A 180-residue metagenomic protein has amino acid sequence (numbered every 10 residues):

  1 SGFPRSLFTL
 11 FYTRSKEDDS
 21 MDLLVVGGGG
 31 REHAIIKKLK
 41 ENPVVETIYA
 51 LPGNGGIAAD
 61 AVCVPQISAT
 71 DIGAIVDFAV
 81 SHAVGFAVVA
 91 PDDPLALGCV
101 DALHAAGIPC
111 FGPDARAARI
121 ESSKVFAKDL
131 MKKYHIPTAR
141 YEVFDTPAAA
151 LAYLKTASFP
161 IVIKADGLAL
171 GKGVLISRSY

Functional and structural regions predicted by a protein language model:
R5-S20: Short, Lys/Arg-enriched N-terminal segments with co-localized hydrophobic residues within the first ~10-30 amino acids
D18-R116: ATP-binding N-terminal substructure of ATP-dependent carboxylate-amine bond-forming enzymes
E41, G56-A58, F111, K133-H135 (+2 more regions): Solvent-exposed alpha-helices and their adjacent loops that cap or buttress functional pockets in soluble metabolic
V64-T70, E142-D145, S177: Short acidic-hydrophobic, aromatic-tinged amphipathic segments that line or gate anion-handling sites
H104-D114, E121, A127-Y134: Glycine/small-residue-rich loop that forms an oxyanion/phosphate-binding "nest" at active or ligand-binding sites
C110-G112, H135-R140, T146, P160-I161: A short alpha-helix-loop-beta-strand transition element characteristic of N-terminal alpha/beta dinucleotide-binding
A139-V143, I161-Y180: Glycine-rich phosphate-binding loop of ATP-grasp-fold ATP-dependent ligases
